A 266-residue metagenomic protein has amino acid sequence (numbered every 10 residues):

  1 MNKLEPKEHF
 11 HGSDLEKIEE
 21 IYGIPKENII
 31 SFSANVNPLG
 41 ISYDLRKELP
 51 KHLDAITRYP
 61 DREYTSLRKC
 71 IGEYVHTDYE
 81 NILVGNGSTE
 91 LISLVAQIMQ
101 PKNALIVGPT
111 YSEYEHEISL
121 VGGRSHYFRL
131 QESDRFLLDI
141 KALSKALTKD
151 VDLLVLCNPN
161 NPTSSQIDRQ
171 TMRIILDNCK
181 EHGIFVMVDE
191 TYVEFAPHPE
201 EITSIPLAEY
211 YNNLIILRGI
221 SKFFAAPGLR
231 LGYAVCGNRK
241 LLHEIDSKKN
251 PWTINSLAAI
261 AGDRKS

Functional and structural regions predicted by a protein language model:
M1-R58: N-terminal "arm"/small-domain region of PLP-dependent enzymes with the aminotransferase-like
E27-N28, D78-I82, N103, E190 (+1 more regions): Short acidic capping loops at alpha-helix termini that bridge into adjacent secondary structure
I41-S42, E63, N213-K265: PLP-dependent aminotransferase class I/II
Y64-N103: Phosphate-binding glycine-rich loop
I71, I118, C179: Short hydrophobic alpha-helical segments of the AMP-binding
Q97-L156: PLP-dependent aminotransferase-like
L137-D150, P162-V186, E190-F223: Active-site pre-lysine segment of PLP-dependent enzymes
